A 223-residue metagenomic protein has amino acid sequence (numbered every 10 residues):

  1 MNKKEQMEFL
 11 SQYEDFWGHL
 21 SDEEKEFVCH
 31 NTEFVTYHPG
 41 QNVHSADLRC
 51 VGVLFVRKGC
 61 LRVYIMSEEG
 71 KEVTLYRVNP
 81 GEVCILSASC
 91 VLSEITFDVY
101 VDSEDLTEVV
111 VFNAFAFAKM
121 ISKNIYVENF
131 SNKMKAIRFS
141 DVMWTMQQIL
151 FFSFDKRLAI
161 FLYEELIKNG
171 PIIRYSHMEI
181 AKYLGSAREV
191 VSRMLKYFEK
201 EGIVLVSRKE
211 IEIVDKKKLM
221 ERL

Functional and structural regions predicted by a protein language model:
M1-F34, H38, V83, A88-L92: Cyclic nucleotide-binding regulatory module and flanking cytosolic helices
E33, N42, C60-I65, V83 (+1 more regions): Short beta-strand segments in beta-sandwich/barrel cores
V43-L48: Short phosphate-coordinating micro-motif centered on Lys-Gly-acidic
V51-Y64, N79-G81: Glycine- and acidic-residue-biased ligand/ion/polar-headgroup-sensing regions
T74-N132: Cyclic-nucleotide recognition modules
W144-F161: Short alpha-helical segments that sit at the start of domains
F154, L162-L223: Phosphate-/nucleic-acid-contacting segments
